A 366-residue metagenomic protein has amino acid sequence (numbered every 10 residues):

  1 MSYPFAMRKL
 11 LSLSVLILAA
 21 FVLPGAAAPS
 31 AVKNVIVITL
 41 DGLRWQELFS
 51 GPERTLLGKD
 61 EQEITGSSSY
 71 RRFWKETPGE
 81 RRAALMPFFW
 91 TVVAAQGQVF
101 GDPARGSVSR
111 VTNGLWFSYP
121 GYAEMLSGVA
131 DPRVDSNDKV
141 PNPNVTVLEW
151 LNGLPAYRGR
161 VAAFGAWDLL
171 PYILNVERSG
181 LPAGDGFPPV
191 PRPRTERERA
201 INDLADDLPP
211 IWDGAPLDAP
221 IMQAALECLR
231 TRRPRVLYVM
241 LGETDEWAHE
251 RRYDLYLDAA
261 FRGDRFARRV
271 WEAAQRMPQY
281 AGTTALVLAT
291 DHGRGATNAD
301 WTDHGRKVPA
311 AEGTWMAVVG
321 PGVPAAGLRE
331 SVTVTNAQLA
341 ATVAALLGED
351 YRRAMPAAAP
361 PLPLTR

Functional and structural regions predicted by a protein language model:
L18-A31: Bacterial Sec-dependent signal peptides at the C-terminal "C-region" and cleavage site
A31, Q46, S50-L115, E330: Short, structured active-site-proximal loop/turn typified by the sulfatase FGly-forming signature C/S-X-P-X-R
I36-V37, W45, R262-T302, V343: Metal-dependent active-site segment of extracytoplasmic phospho-/sulfohydrolases and closely related
K59, L288-V319: Histidine-centered active-site microenvironments of extracellular/periplasmic hydrolases and transferases
F73-E80, V134-D138, Y256-L257, W301-D303 (+2 more regions): Active-site rim elements
S127-V140, G180-L217, I221, R262: Acidic, His- and aromatic-enriched active-site or binding-groove loops in soluble protein domains that engage sugars
L148, P155, P324, E330-P363: Non-catalytic, well-ordered alpha-helical segments in soluble enzyme domains
V176-R178, Q223-R269: Active-site His/acidic residue clusters
